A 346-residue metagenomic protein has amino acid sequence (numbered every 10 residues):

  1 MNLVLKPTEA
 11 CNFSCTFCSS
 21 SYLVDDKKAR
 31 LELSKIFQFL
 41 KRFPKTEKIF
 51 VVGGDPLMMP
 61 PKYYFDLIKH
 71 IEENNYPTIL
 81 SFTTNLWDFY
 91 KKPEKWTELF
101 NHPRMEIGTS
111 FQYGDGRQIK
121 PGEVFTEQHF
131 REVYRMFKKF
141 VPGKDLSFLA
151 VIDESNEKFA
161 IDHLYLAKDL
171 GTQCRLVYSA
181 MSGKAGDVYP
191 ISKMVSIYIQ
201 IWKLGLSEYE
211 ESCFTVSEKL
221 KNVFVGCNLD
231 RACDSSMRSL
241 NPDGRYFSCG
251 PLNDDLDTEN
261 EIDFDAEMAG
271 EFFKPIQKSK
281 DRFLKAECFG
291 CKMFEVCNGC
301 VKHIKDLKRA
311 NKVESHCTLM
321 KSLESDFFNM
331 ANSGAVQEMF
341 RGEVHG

Functional and structural regions predicted by a protein language model:
M1-S34: Canonical Radical SAM [4Fe-4S] cluster-binding loop centered on the CxxxCxxC motif and its immediate flanking residues
L3, I36-V51, M59-G183: Radical SAM/AdoMet-radical enzyme domain recognition
C11, C15-C18, C233, C249 (+3 more regions): Short cysteine clusters
K193-V223, P251-N298: C-terminal accessory region of radical SAM enzymes
C227-A232: Short loop/turn motifs at secondary-structure junctions and domain boundaries
L240-N241: Short, acidic, Ser/Thr-enriched surface-loop or helix-capping motifs
R245-F247: Hydrophobic "anchor" residues
F283-G346: Radical SAM enzyme core and accessory elements
